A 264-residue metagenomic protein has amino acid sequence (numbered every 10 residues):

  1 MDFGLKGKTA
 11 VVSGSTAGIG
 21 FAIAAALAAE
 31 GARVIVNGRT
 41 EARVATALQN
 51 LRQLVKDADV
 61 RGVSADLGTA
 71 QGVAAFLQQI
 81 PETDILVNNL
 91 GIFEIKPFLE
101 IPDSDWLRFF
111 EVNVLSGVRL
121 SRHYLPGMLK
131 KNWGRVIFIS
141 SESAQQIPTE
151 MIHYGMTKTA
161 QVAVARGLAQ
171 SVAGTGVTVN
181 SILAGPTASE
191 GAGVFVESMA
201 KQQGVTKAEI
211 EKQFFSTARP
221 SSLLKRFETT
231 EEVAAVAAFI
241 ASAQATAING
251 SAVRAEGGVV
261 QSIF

Functional and structural regions predicted by a protein language model:
T9, T16-A17: Conserved glycine-rich cofactor-binding loop
D84, I92, L99-V118, W133 (+3 more regions): Catalytic Tyr-X3-Lys loop
L99, P148-I152, G174-T175, K225 (+1 more regions): Active-site loop immediately N-terminal to the catalytic Tyr-X3-Lys motif of short-chain dehydrogenase/reductase
S121, T157, A165: Active-site helix of classical SDR
P126, Q170-S171, T246: Alpha-helical segment proximal to the catalytic Tyr-Lys
S141: Residue(s) in the substrate-gating loop at a strand-loop-helix junction that position the organic substrate next
Q146, A237-A238, N249-F264: Short C-terminal tail/terminal secondary-structure segment of NAD(P)H-dependent dehydrogenase/reductase domains
A173, T178, I248-G250: Short, small/polar-rich loop/turn modules that mediate ligand/substrate recognition or access, typified
